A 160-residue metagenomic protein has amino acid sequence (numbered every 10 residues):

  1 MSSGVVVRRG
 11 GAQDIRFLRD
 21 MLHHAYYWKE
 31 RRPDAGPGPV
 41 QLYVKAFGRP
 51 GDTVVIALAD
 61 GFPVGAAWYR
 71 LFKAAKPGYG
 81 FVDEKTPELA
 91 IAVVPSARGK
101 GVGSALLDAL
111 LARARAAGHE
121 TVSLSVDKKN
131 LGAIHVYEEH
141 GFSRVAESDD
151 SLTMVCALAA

Functional and structural regions predicted by a protein language model:
G4-D20: A short beta-loop-alpha structural element at the N-terminal edge of CoA-dependent acyl/N-acetyltransferase catalytic
L22, R31-D60: Active-site rim helix/loop that mediates acceptor-substrate recognition in acyltransferases
D52-I56, A66, A90, S123 (+1 more regions): Short hydrophobic/aromatic beta-strand element in the GNAT-like acyltransferase core that lines or flanks the acyl-donor
L58-D60, V64-A90: Conserved acyl-donor/pantetheine-binding loop and adjacent beta-alpha core of acyl/acetyltransferases and related
D83-P87, E120-L131, E138-G141, V145-A160: C-terminal "cap" of GNAT-fold acetyltransferases
E88-G99, V126: A short, internal acetyl-CoA/4′-phosphopantetheine-binding micro-motif in the GNAT/acyltransferase core
G99-A116, H135-E139: Conserved acetyl-CoA-binding loop-helix of GNAT-fold acetyltransferases
